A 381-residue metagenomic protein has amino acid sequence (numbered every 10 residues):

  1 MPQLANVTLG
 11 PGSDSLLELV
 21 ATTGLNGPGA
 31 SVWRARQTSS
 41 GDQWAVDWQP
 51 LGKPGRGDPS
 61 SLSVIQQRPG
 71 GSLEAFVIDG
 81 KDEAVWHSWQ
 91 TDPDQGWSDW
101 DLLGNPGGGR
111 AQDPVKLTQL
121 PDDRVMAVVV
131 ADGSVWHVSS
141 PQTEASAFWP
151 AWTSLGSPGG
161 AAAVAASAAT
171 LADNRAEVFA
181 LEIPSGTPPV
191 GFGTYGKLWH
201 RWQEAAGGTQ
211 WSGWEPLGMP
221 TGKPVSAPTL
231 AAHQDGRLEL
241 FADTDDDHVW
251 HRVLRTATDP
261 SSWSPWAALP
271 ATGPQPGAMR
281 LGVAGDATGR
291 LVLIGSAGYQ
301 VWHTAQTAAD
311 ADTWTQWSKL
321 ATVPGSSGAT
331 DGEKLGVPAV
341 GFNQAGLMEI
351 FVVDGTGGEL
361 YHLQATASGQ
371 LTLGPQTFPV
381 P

Functional and structural regions predicted by a protein language model:
M1-P381: A structural motif
